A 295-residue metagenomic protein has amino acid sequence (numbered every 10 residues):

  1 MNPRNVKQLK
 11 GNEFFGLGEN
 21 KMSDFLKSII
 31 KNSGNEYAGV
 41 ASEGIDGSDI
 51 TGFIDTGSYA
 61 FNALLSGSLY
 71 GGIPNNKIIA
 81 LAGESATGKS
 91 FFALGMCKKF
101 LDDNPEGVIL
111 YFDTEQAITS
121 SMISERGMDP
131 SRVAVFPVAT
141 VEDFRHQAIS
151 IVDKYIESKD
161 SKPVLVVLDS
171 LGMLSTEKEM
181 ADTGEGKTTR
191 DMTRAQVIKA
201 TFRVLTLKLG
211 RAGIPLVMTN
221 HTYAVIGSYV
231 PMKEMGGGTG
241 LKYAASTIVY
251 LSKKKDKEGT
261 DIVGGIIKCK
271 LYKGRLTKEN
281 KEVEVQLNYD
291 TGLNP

Functional and structural regions predicted by a protein language model:
P3-E43, I54, I79, K254-P295: C-terminal regions of RecA-like/P-loop NTPase motor modules
G18-R132, F144, I149-D153: The Walker A/P-loop phosphate-binding site
L101, R126-V133, D182-D191, K233-G238: A short alpha->loop->secondary-structure connector
Y111, V167, M218-T219: Generic enzyme active-site microenvironment
I118, L174-S175, V225: Catalytic P-loop NTPase motifs of RecA-like helicase/translocase cores
V133-A139: Short acidic-hydrophobic, aromatic-tinged amphipathic segments that line or gate anion-handling sites
A139-G213: Phosphate-binding/switch loop-helix module in NTP-utilizing enzymes
D191-N294: Phosphate-binding/switch region of NTP-binding enzymes
